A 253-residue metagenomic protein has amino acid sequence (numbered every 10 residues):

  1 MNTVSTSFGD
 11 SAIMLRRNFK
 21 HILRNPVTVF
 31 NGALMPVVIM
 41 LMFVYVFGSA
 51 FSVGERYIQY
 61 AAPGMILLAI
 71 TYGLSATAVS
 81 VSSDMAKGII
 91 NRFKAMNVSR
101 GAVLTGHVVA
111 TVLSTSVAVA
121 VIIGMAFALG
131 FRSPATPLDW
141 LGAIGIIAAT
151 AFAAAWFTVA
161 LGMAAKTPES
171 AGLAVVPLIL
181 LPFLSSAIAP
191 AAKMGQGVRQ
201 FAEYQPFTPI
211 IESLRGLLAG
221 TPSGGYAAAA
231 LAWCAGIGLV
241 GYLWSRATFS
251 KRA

Functional and structural regions predicted by a protein language model:
M1-M35: Aromatic- and glycine-rich beta-strand/loop motifs that create alpha-glucan
N2-R16, S185-A229: Short hydrophobic, aromatic-rich alpha-helical segments embedded in or entering the lipid bilayer of multi-pass
P26-V27, Q59, G101, E169 (+1 more regions): Residues that define the loop-to-transmembrane-helix transition and helix capping in multi-pass membrane transporters
V29, V53-A61, S223-L231: Interfacial loop-to-helix junctions that mark the boundaries of transmembrane helices in multi-pass membrane
V38-F43, I58-L129, A149, A174-V176 (+1 more regions): Hydrophobic alpha-helical transmembrane segments of multi-pass membrane transport proteins
F43-A50, G162-Y204, T208: Transmembrane helix segments
R100-V175, P222-R246: Alpha-helical transmembrane segments and their short interhelical loops
A247-A253: Short cytosolic juxtamembrane segments of multi-pass membrane proteins
